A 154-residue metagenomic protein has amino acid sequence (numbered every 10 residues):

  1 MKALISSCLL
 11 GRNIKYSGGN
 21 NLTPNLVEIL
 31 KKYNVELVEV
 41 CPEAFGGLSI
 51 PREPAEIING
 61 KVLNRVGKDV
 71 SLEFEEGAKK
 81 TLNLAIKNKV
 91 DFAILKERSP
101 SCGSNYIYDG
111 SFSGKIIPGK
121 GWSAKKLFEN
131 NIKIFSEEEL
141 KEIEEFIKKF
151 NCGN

Functional and structural regions predicted by a protein language model:
M1-L4: Extreme N-terminal starter segment of soluble prokaryotic enzymes
C8, K96-S99, E139: Short, well-ordered beta-to-alpha junction loops that form the rim of enzyme active sites and present histidine/acidic
G11, G46-L48, P100-G103: Short, active-site-adjacent cap segments at secondary-structure transitions
G11-G18: Short N-terminal binding/cap micro-motifs at the start of the first secondary-structure element
N21-L63: Short, surface-exposed acidic-centric catalytic microdomains
P24-L37, G77-F92: Short amphipathic alpha-helices and their capping/turn segments at secondary-structure boundaries
F45, E53-K80, L84, K115-N154: Divalent-metal-activated hydrolytic enzyme cores
K96-I107, S111: Internal, conserved structured core segments that host functional sites
